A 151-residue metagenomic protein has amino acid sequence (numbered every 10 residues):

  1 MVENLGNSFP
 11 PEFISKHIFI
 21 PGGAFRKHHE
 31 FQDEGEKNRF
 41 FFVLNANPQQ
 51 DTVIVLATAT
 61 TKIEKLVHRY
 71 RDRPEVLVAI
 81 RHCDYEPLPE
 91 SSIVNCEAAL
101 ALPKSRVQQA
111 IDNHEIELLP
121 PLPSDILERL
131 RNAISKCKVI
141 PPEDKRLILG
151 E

Functional and structural regions predicted by a protein language model:
M1-I18: Mixed-charge, Lys/Arg-rich low-complexity intrinsically disordered regions
P11-S15, I63-Y70, C96-K104: Membrane-targeting and insertion segments and their boundary/processing signals
S15-I18, N47-D51, P87: Short, surface-exposed loop and linker segments with low hydrophobicity and enrichment for Pro/Ser/Thr
D33-H82: Compact nucleic-acid interaction/catalytic patches
V76-E151: C-terminal terminal-subdomain/extension
